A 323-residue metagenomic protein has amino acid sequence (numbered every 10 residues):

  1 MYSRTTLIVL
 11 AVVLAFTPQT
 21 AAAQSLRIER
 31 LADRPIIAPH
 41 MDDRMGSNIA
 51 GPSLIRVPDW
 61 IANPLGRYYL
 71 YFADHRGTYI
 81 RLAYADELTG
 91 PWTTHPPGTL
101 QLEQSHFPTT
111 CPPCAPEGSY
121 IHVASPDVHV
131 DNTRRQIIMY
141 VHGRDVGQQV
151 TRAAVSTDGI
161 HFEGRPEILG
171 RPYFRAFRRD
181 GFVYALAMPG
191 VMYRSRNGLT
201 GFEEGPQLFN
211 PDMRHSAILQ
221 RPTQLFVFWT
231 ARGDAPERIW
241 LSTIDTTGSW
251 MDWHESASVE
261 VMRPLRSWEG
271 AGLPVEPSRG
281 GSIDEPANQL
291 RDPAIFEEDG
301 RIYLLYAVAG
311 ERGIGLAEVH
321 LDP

Functional and structural regions predicted by a protein language model:
M1-I8: Bacterial N-terminal signal peptides that target proteins for export
I8-T17: Bacterial N-terminal signal peptides
A23-N288, E297-P323: Beta-rich carbohydrate-recognition and catalytic domains
